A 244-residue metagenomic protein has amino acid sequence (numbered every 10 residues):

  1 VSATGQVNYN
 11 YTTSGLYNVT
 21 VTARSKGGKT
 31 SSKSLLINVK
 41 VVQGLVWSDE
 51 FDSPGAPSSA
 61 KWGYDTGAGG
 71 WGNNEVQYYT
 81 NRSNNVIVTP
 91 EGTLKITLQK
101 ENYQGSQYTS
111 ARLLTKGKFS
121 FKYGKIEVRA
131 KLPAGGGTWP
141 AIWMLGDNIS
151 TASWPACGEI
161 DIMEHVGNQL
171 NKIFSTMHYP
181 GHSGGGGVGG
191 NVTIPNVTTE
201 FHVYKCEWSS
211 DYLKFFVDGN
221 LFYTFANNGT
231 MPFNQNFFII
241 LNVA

Functional and structural regions predicted by a protein language model:
S2-N10: Strand-loop-strand motifs at the edges of beta-sheets in extracellular beta-sandwich domains
Y9, S14, N18, S32-A244: GH16 jelly-roll
K26-S32: Short, exposed coil/turn segments at beta-strand boundaries within extracellular/luminal domains
